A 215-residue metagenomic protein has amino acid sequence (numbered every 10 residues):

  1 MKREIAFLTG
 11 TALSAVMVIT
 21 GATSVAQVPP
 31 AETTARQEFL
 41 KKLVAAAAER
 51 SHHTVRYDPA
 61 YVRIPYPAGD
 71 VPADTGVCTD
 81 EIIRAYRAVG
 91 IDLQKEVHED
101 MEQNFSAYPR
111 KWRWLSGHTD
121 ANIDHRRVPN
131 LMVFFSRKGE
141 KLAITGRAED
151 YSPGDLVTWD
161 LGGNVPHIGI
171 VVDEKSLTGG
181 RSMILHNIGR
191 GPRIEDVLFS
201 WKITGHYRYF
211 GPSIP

Functional and structural regions predicted by a protein language model:
M1-A12: Bacterial N-terminal signal peptides that target proteins for export
G10-T20: Bacterial N-terminal signal peptides
P29-R36, I64-A73, G117-A121, L142-T145 (+1 more regions): Second-shell loop/turn segments in exported
F39-V44, E102-I184: ...with weaker cross-activation on analogous glycine-rich loops/strands in unrelated enzymes
A48, H52, I83-I91, H98 (+2 more regions): Sec-exported extracytoplasmic/periplasmic mature domains
D58-T79, D92-S116: Acidic helix-start/capping segments at beta-turn-to-alpha-helix junctions
G179-P215: Low-complexity, Gly/Ser/Thr/Pro-rich intrinsically disordered linker/tail segments
